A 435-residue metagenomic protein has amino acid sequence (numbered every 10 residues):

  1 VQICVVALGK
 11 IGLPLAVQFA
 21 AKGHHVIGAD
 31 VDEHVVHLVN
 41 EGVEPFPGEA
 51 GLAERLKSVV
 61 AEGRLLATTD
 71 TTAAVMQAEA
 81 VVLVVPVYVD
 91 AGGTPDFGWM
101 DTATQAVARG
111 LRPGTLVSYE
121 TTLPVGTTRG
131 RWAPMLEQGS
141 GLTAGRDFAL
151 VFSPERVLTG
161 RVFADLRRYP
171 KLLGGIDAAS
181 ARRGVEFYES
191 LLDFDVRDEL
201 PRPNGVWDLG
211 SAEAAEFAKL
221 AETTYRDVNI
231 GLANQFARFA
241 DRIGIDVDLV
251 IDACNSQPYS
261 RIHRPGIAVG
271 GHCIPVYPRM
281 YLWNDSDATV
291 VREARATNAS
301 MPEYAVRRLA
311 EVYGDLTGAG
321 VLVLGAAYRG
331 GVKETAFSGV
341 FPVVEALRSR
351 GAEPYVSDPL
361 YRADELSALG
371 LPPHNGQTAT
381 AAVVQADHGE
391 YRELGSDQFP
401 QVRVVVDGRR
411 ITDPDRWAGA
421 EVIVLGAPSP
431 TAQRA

Functional and structural regions predicted by a protein language model:
V1-A435: Structural/interface elements that position substrates and couple domains in central-metabolism enzymes
